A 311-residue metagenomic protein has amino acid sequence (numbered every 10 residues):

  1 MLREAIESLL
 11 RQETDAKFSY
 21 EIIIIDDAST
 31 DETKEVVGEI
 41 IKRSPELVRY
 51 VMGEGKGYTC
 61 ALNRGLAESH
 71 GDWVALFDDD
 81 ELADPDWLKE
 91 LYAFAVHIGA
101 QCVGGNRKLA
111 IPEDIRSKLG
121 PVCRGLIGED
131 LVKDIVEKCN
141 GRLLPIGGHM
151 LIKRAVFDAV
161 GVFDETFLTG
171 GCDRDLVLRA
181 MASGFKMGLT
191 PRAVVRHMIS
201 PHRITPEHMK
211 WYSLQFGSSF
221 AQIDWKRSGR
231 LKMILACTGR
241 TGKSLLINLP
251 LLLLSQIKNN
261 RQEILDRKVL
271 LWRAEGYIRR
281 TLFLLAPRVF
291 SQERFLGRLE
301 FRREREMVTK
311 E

Functional and structural regions predicted by a protein language model:
M1-Q12: Short, well-formed alpha-helical segments that are part of the catalytic scaffolds of diverse glycosyltransferases
S8, D26-E35, E81: A conserved acidic beta->alpha catalytic loop
G53-S69: Glycine-rich, basic loop-to-helix element that forms the pyrophosphate-binding segment of sugar-nucleotide handling
V74: Short aromatic/hydrophobic "clamp" motif used to bind/position activated sugar donors
D86-K118: Conserved donor NDP-sugar-binding/catalytic core segment of glycosyltransferases
N106, V122-R142: Short, flexible, basic/aromatic active-site loop/helix in glycosyltransferases
T169-L176: Acidic donor-binding loop at a coil-to-helix junction in glycosyltransferase catalytic cores that engages
W211-Q215, G229-E311: Non-catalytic, C-terminal membrane-associated alpha-helical segments of glycosyltransferases
